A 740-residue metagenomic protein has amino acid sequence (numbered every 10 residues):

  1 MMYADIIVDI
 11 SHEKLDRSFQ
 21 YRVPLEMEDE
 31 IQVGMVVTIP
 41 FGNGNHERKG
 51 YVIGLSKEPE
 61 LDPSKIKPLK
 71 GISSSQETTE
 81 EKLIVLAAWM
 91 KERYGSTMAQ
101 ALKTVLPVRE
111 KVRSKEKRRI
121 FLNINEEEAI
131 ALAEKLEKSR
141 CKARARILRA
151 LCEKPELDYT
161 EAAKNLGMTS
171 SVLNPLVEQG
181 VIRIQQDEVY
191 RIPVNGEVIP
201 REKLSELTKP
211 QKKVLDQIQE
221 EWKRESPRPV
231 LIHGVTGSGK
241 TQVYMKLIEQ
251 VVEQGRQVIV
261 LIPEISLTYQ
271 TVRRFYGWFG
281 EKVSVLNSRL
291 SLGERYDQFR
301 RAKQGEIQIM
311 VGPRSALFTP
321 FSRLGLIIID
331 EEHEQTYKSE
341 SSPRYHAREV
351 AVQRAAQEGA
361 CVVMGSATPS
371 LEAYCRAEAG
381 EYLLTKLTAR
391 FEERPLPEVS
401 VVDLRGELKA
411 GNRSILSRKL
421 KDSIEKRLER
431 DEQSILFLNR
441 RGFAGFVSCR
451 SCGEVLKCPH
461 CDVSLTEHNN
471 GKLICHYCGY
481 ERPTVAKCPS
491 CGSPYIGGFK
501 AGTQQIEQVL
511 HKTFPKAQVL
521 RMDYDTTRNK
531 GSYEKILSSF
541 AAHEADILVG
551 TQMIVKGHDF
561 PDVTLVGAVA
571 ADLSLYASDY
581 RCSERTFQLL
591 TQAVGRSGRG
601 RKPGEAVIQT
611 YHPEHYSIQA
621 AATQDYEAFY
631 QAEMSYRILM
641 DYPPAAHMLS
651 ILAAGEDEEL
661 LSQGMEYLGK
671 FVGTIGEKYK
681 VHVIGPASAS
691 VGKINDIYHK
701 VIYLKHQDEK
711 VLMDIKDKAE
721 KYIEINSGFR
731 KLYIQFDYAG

Functional and structural regions predicted by a protein language model:
M1-S366, E378-R394, K678, K710-D717 (+1 more regions): Accessory, non-ATPase domains that flank or precede helicase/AAA+ motor cores in DNA-metabolism machines
G54-S56, L106, Q186-E188, L438-R440 (+4 more regions): A general secondary-structure junction signal
E60-S73, A689, I694-Q707: Solvent-exposed, membrane-proximal periplasmic/extracellular interface segments of envelope transport and secretion
E202-D216, R224-S662, S690-G692, V701-I702 (+1 more regions): Inter-lobe coupling/hinge segments of SF2-like helicase ATPases
I435, Q518, H682, K731-Q735: Residues at or immediately flanking beta-strands
E659-T674: Extracytoplasmic/periplasmic
K670, T674-Y698, I734-F736: A carboxyl-terminal module marker
